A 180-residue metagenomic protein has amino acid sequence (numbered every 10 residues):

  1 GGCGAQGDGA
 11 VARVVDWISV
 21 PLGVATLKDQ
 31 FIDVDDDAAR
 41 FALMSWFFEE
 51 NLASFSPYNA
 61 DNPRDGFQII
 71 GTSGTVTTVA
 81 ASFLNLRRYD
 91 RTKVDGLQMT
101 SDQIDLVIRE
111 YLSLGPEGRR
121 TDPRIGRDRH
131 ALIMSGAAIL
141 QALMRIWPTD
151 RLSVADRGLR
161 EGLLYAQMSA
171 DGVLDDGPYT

Functional and structural regions predicted by a protein language model:
G1-C3: Glycine-rich anion-binding loops of enzyme active sites
A5-T180: Helical "lid/coupling" subdomains associated with nucleotide-phosphate turnover
